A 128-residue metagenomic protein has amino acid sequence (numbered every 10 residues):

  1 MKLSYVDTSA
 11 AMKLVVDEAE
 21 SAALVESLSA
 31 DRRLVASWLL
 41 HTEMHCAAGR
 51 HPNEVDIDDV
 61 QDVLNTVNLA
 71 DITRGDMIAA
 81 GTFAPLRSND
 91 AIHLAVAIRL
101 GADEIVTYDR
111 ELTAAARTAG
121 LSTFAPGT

Functional and structural regions predicted by a protein language model:
M1-A36, G49-D59, L121-S122, G127-T128: Short, well-structured N-terminal submotif of metal-dependent ribonuclease cores
K2-L3, A36, H41, T66 (+1 more regions): Acidic, PIN/NYN-like endoribonuclease modules and their adjacent C-terminal/linker elements
V6, V35-A36, D71, S88-A91 (+1 more regions): Short beta-strand scaffold positions
A10-A11, L40, D76, H93 (+1 more regions): Alpha-helix capping/helix-boundary segments
E20-A22, D56, A91-L94, D109: A generic local structural motif
Q61-A84: Acidic catalytic patch
